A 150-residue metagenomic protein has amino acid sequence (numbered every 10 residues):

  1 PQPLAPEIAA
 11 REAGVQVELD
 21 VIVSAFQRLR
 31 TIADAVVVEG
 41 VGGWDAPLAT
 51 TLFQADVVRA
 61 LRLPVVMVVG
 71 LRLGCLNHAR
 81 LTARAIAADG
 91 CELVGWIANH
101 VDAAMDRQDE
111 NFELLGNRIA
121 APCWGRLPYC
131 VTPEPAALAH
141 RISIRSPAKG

Functional and structural regions predicted by a protein language model:
P1-R59, L71-R84, E92, A103-M105 (+1 more regions): ATP-dependent carboxylate-amine ligase catalytic core
V37-E39, V66-V68, I97: Structural motif
A83-G150: C-terminal lobe/tail of nucleotide-utilizing enzymes
